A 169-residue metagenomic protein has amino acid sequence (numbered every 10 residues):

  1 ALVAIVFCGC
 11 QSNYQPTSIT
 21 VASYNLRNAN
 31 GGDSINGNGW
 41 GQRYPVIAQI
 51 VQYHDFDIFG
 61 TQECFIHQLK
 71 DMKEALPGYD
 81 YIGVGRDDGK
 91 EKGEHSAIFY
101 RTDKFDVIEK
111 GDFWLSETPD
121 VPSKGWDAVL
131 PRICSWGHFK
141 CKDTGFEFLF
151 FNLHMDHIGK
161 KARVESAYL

Functional and structural regions predicted by a protein language model:
A1-V6: Bacterial N-terminal signal peptides
G9-A75, R86-E94, A167-Y168: N-terminal, active-site-proximal structural segment of metallo-dependent hydrolase catalytic domains
A29-G32, T144-F148: Short acidic/His/Gly/Ser-rich catalytic and metal-binding motifs that mark active-site loops of diverse hydrolases
A29-S34, D120-P122, G159: A short acidic, helix-capping loop that chelates divalent metal ions and anchors anionic groups
G37-Q42, A128-P131, K161-E165: Conserved phosphate-coordination/catalytic loops
I58-E147, M155: Structured beta-strand-rich core segments of catalytic domains in phosphoester-bond hydrolases
F151-L169: Active-site-proximal segments of metal-dependent phosphoesterases and phosphodiesterases across multiple
